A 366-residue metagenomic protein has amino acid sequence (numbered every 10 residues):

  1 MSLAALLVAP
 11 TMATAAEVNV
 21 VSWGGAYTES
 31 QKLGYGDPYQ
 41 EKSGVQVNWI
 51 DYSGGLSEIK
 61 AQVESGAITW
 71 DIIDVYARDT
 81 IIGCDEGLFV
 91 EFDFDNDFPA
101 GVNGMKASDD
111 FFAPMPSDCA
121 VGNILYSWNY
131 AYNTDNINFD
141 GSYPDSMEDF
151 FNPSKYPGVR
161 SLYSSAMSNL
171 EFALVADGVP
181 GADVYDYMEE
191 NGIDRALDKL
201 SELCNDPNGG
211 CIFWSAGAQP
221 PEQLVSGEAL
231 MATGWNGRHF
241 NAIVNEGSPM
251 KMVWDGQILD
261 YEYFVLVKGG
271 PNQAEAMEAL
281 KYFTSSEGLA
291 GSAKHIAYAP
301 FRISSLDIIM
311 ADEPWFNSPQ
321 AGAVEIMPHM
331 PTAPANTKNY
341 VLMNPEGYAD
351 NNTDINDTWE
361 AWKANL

Functional and structural regions predicted by a protein language model:
A16-G83: Early extracytoplasmic/lumenal segment of secretory-pathway proteins
G25-K32, Y76-T80, C84-Q223: Extracytoplasmic ligand-binding site segments that recognize negatively charged/polar headgroups
A67-D74, F213, L230-W235, K251: Paired acidic/hydrophobic, glycine-rich loop segments that form the ligand-binding mouth/hinge of periplasmic-binding
T80-I82, A232-S248: A ligand-binding cleft/hinge motif common to bilobed small-molecule-binding domains
V90-G101, A120, S248-I258, V267-G269: Short beta-strand->loop
I193-C204, V244-K268: Periplasmic-binding protein-like
V267-N336: Mature extracytoplasmic/periplasmic domains
M330-L366: Conserved C-terminal helix/tail region of periplasmic/extracytoplasmic solute-binding proteins
